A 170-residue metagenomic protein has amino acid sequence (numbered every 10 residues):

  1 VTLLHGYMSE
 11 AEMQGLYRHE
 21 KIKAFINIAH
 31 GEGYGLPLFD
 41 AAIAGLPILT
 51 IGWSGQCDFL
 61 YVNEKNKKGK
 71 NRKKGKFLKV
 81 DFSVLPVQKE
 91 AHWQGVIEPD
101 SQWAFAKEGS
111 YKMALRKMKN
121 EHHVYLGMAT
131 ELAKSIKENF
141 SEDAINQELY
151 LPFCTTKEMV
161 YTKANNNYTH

Functional and structural regions predicted by a protein language model:
V1-A11, L16, K23, R72: Nucleotide-activated donor-binding/catalytic signature segment of Leloir-type glycosyltransferases, i.e., the conserved
Q14, F39-I43, S54-D58: Short alpha-helical segment that forms part of, or immediately flanks, the ligand-binding pocket in carbohydrate-active
K21-K23, G45, G52: A short alpha->beta transition loop at the rim of the catalytic pocket in nucleotide-sugar-dependent
H30: Aromatic "clamp/platform" in nucleotide-sugar-dependent glycosyltransferases that forms part of the donor/acceptor
P47-T50, L60-Y61, K67-G69, L78-K79: Short hydrophobic beta-strand element within catalytic cores of glycosyltransferases and related nucleotide-activated
I51-G52, D58, V80-F82, P86-Q88: Conserved acidic donor-binding loop of glycosyltransferase catalytic domains
K89-H170: C-terminal amphipathic helix plus adjacent low-complexity, charged tail appended to glycosyltransferase catalytic
